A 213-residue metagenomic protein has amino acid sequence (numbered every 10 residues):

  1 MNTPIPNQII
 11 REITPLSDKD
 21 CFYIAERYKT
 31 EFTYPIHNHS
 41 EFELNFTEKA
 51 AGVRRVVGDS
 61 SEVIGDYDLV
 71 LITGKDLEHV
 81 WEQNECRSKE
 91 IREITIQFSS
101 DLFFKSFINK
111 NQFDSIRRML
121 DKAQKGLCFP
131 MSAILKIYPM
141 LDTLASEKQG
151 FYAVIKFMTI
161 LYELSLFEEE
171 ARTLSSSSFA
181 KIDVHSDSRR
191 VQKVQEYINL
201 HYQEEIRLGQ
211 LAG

Functional and structural regions predicted by a protein language model:
M1-L71, D76-H79, F113: Generic protein-terminus/edge-of-domain signal
N2-L16, T73-M140: A hydrophobic/aromatic-rich effector-binding and dimerization subdomain of bacterial HTH-type transcriptional regulators
L16-K19, H39, I64, S88-E90 (+2 more regions): A generic fold-level signal
E48, F98-S100, S146: Short beta-strand-to-loop capping motifs
L127-S132, S146-Q210: Short, Lys/Arg-enriched, Trp-marked, Pro/Gly-tolerant hinge/linker segments that flank
L141-A145: Amphipathic alpha-helical segments within well-ordered protein domains
G213: Conserved acidic, metal-coordinating active-site core of Asp-based, Mg2+-dependent phosphoryl-transfer enzymes
